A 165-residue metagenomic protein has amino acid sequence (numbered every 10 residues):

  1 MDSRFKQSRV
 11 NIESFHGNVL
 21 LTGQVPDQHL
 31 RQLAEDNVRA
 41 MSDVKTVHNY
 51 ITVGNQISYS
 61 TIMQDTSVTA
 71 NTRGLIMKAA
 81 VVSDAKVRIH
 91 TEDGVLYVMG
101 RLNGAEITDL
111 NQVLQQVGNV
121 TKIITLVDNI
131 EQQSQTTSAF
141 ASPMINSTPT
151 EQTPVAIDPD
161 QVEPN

Functional and structural regions predicted by a protein language model:
M1-N165: N-terminal targeting leaders
